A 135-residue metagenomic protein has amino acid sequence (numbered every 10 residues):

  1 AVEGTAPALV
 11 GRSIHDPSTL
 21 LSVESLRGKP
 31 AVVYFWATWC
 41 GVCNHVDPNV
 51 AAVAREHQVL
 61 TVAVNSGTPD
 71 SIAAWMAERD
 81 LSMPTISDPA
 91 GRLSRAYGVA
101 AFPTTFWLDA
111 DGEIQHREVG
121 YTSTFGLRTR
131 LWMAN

Functional and structural regions predicted by a protein language model:
A1-R12, R130, A134-N135: N-terminal targeting signals for export/organelle localization
A8-A31: A short beta-strand-turn-helix
R27, F35-A52: Conserved redox-active cysteine motifs that mediate thiol-disulfide chemistry, especially di-cysteine Cys-X(1-2)-Cys
V32-V33, V59, T105: Hydrophobic beta-strand anchors of alpha/beta hydrolase catalytic cores
N44-R79, P89-R95: Structural microenvironment flanking redox-active thiols in thiol-disulfide oxidoreductases
A77-S82, P89-N135: Thiol/disulfide oxidoreductase modules built on the thioredoxin-like
